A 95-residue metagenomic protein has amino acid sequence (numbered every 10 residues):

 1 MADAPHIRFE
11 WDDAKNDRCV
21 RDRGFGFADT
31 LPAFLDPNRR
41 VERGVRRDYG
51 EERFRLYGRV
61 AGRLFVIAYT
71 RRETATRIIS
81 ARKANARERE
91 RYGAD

Functional and structural regions predicted by a protein language model:
M1-D95: Ribonuclease/tRNase effector modules and their secretory precursors
